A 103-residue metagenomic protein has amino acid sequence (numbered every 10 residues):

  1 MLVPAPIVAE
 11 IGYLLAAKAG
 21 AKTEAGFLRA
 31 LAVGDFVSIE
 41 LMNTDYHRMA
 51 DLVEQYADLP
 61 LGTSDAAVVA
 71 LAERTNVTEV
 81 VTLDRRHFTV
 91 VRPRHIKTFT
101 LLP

Functional and structural regions predicted by a protein language model:
M1-K18, V33, S38-L41: PIN/NYN-family metal-dependent endoribonuclease catalytic core
M1-V3, A16-L28, R94-T98: Short, well-structured N-terminal submotif of metal-dependent ribonuclease cores
P6, G12, G26, H47 (+1 more regions): Active-site phosphate/pyrophosphate-handling residues
A30-E40, V90-F99: Short, mixed-charge aromatic SLiMs
S38-L83: Active-site neighborhoods of divalent-metal-dependent phosphate/nucleic-acid chemistry enzymes
V69, E73-P103: Acidic, PIN/NYN-like endoribonuclease modules and their adjacent C-terminal/linker elements
